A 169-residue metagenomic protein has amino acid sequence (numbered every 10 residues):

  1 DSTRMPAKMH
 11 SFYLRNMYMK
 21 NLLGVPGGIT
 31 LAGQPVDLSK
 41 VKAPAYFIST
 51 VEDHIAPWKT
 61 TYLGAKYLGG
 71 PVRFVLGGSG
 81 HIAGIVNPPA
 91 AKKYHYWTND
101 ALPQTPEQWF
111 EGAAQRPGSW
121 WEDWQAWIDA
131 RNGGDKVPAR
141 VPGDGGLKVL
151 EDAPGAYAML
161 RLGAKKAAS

Functional and structural regions predicted by a protein language model:
D1-S39, A43, F110, Q115-S169: Alpha/beta-hydrolase
L22, V51, G78: Structured mid-domain segments that build the active-site/substrate or prosthetic-cofactor binding neighborhood
V41, F47-S49, D53: Short beta-strand/loop motif that positions the catalytic acidic residue of the alpha/beta-hydrolase fold
Y46-I48, R73-V75: Hydrophobic/aromatic beta-strand patches that form the interior of the parallel beta-sheet core in alpha/beta enzyme
E52-A56, H81-I82: Acidic catalytic loop of the alpha/beta-hydrolase fold
P57-Y67, G78: Short alpha-helix in the alpha/beta-hydrolase fold that links the catalytic acid
K59, I85-P88, K136: Short conserved micro-motifs at the rims of enzyme active sites and ligand-binding pockets
G77-L102, E107, Q125, D144-K148: Histidine-bearing beta->alpha loop at or near hydrolase active sites
